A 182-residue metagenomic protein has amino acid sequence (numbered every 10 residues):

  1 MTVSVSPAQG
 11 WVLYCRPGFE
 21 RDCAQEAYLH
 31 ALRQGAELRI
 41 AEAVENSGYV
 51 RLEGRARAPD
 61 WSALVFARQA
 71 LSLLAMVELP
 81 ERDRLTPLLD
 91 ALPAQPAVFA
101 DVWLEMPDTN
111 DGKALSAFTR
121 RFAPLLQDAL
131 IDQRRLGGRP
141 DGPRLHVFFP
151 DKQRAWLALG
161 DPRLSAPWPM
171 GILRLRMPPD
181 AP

Functional and structural regions predicted by a protein language model:
T2-V5, E20-R21, Q25: N-terminal basic/disordered segments at the start of proteins
A8-Q9, R16, Y28-P143: Non-catalytic nucleic-acid substrate-recognition regions in nucleic-acid-modifying enzymes
V12-D22: Short, surface-exposed ligand-recognition loops at beta-strand->loop->(often short) alpha-helix junctions that present
V50, Q153-A155: Hydrophobic residues embedded in beta-strands of well-ordered beta-sheets
L104, A155-A158: Short, hydrophobic/proline-enriched secondary-structure or compact coil segments at domain edges
L145-F149: A short, hydrophobic beta-strand-centered structural micro-motif
L157-P182: Glycine-rich adenosyl-nucleotide cofactor-binding module
